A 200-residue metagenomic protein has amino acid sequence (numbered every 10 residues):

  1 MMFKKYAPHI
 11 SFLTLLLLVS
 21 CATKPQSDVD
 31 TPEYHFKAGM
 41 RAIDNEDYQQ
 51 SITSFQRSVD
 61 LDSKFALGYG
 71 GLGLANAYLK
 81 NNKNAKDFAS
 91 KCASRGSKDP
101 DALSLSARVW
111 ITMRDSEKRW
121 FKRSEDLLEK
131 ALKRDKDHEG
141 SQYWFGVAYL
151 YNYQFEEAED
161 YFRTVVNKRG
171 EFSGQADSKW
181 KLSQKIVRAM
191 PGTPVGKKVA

Functional and structural regions predicted by a protein language model:
C21, E159-A200: Terminal, low-structured helical/coil segments at or just beyond the last alpha-helical repeat
D30-R57, L61: Alpha-helical segment of the N-proximal tetratricopeptide repeat
T31, F65, D99, H138 (+1 more regions): Residue-level recognition of tetratricopeptide repeat
K37, G71, L105, W144 (+1 more regions): Canonical tetratricopeptide repeat
N45-S54, Y78-K91, D115-K130, Y153-Y161 (+1 more regions): Structural signature of tandem alpha-helical TPR/SEL1-like repeats, specifically the intra-repeat loop/turn
L61, R95, R134, K168-R169: Structural marker of alpha-solenoid helical repeat scaffolds
G68, A102, S141, Q175-A176: TPR alpha-solenoid repeat register
